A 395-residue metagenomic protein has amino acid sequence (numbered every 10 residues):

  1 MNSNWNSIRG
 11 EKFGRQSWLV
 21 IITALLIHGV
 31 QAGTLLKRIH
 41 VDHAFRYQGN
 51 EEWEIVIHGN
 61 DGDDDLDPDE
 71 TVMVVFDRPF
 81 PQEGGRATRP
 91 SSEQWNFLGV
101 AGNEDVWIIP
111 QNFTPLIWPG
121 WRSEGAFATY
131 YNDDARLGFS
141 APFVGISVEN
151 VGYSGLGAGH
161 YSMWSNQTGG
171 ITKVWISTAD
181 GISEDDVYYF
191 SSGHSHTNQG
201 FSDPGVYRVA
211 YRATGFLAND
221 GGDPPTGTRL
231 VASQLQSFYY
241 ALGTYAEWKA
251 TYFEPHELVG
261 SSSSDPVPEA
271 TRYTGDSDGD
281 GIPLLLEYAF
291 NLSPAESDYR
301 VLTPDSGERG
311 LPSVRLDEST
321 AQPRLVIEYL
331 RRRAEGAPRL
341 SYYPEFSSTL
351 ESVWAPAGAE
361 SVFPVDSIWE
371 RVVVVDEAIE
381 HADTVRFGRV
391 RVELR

Functional and structural regions predicted by a protein language model:
M1-G14: N-terminal secretory signal peptides that target proteins for export/translocation
S17-H28: Bacterial N-terminal signal peptides
G33-G193, T228, A241-G243: Phosphate/adenylate-binding glycine loop and adjacent helical scaffold
T168-G170, F216-A218, E345-S352: Change "in extracellular beta-sheet-rich domains … of secreted and cell-surface proteins" to "in beta-sheet-rich domains
S195, D203-Y207: Short tyrosine-centred short linear motifs in exposed loops/low-complexity segments
Y207-G215: A short beta-strand micro-motif common to beta-rich folds, especially ectodomain repeats
N219-L235: Beta-sandwich strand segments
T244-R395: Short, composition-biased motifs enriched in small/polar/acidic residues
